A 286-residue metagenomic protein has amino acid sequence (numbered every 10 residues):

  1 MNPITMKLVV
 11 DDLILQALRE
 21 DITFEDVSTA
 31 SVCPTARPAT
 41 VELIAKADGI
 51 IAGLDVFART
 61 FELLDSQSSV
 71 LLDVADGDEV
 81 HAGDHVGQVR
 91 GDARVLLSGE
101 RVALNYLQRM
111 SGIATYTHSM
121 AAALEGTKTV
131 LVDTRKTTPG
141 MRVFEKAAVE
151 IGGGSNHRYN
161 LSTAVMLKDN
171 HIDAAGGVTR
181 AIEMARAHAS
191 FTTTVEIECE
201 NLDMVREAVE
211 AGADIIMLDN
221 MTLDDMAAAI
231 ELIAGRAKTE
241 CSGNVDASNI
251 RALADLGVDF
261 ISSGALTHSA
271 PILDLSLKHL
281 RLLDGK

Functional and structural regions predicted by a protein language model:
M1-I4, D284-K286: Basic/polar N-terminal segments that are highly enriched at the extreme N-terminus, encompassing both cleavable
N2-A211, I215, D224-L232, K238-C241 (+3 more regions): Acidic/glycine-rich phosphate/pyrophosphate-binding loops and surrounding catalytic core that coordinate Mg2+
D219, G264: Conserved residues at the C-terminal ends of beta-strands
A265-K286: Short, charged, intrinsically disordered terminal tails
